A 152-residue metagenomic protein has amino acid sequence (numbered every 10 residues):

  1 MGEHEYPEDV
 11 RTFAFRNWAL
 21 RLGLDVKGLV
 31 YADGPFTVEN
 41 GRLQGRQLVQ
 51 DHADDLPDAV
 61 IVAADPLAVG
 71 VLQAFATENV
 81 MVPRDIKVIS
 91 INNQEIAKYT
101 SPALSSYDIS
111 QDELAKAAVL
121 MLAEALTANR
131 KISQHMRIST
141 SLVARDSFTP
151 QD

Functional and structural regions predicted by a protein language model:
M1-D152: Bacterial carbohydrate/catabolite-sensing allosteric modules
